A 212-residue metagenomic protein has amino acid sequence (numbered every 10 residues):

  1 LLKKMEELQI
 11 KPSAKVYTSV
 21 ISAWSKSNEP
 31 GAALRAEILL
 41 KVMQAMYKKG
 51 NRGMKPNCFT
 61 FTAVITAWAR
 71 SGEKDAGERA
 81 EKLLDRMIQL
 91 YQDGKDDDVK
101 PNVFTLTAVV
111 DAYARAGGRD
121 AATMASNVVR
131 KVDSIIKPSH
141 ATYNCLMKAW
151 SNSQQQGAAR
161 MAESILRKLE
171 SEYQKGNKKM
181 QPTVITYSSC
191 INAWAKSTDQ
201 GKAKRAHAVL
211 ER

Functional and structural regions predicted by a protein language model:
L1-L8, W24, A36-G50, A80-K95 (+4 more regions): Hydrophobic packing position at a conserved site in alpha-helical tandem repeat units
K3-E6, I10-A14, T18-K26, Q44 (+5 more regions): Generic detector of contiguous secondary-structure segments
S13-T18, S22, A36, N57-T62 (+12 more regions): Pentatricopeptide repeat
W24-R35, W68-A80, Y113-M124, W150-M161 (+1 more regions): Short coil/turn connectors between adjacent alpha-helices in alpha-solenoid helical repeat scaffolds
L40-M46, C58, A63-R70, D85-L90 (+5 more regions): A short, hydrophobic secondary-structure junction motif
G50, K74, L84, Q92-D97 (+7 more regions): Intrinsic-disorder/low-complexity regions
